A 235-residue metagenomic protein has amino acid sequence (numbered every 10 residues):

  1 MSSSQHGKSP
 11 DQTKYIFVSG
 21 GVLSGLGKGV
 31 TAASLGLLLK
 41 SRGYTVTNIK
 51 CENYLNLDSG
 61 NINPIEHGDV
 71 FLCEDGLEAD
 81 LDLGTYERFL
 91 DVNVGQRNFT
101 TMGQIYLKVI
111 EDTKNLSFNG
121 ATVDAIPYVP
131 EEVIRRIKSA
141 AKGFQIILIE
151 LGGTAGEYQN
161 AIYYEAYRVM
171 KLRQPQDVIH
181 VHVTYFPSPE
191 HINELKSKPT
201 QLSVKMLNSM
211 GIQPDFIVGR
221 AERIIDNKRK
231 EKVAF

Functional and structural regions predicted by a protein language model:
M1-F235: Flexible phosphate-sensing "switch/lid" loops adjacent to ATP/NTP-binding sites across phosphate-transfer
